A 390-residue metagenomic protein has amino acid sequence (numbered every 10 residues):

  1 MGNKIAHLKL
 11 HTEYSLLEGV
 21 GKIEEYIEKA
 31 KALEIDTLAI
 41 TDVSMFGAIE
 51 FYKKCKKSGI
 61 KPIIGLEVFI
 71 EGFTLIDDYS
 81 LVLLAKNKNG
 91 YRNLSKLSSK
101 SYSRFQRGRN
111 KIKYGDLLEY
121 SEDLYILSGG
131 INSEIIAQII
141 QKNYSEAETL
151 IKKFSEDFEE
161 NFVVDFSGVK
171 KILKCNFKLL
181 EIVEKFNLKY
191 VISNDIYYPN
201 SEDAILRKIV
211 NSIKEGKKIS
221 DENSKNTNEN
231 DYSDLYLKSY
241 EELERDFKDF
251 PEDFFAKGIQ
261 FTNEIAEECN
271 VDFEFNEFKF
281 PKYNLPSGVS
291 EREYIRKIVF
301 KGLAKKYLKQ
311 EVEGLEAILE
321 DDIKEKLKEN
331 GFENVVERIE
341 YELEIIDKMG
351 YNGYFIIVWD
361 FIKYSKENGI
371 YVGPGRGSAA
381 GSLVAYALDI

Functional and structural regions predicted by a protein language model:
M1-I390: Phosphodiester-processing cores and adjacent nucleic acid-binding clamps
